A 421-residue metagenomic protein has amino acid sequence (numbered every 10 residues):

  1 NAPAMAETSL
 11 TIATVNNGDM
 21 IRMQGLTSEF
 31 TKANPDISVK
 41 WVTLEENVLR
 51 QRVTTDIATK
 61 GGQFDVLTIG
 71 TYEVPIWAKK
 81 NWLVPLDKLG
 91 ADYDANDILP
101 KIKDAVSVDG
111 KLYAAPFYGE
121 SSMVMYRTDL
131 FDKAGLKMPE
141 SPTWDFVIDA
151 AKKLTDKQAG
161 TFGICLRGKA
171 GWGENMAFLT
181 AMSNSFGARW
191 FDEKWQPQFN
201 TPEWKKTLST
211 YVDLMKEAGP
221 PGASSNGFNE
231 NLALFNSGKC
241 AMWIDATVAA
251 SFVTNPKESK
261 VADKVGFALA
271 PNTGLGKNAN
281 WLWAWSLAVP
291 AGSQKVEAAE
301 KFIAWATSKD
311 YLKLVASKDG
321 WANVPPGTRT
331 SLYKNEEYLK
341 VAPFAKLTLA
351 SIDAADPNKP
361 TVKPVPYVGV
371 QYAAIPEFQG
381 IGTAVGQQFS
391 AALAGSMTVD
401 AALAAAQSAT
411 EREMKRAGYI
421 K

Functional and structural regions predicted by a protein language model:
G25-K101, A105-S107, K133-K137, L232-L234 (+2 more regions): Extracytoplasmic "Venus flytrap"/periplasmic binding protein-like
S38, D132, P357-K421: Conserved C-terminal helix/tail region of periplasmic/extracytoplasmic solute-binding proteins
F64-D65, D94-L130, F162, F267-A268 (+2 more regions): A structural signal for short loop-to-beta-strand junctions that line the ligand-binding cleft of periplasmic/secreted
G70-S122, D145-I148, N175, S185 (+2 more regions): Hinge/lid segment of periplasmic solute-binding proteins
P75, V248-A262, T273-A384, K421: C-terminal lobe and pocket-closing loops of periplasmic/extracytoplasmic Venus-flytrap solute-binding proteins
V84-P100, E140, G168-G171, F186-K206 (+6 more regions): Short, solvent-exposed loop/beta-turn-alpha elements that line the ligand-binding surface or hinge of extracytoplasmic
D109-F117, S122, F146-P197, C240: Extracytoplasmic/periplasmic solute-binding protein
D149-K153, K194-S225, G266-P271: Glycine-centered hinge/linker elements that transmit conformational signals in sensory and ligand-binding systems
